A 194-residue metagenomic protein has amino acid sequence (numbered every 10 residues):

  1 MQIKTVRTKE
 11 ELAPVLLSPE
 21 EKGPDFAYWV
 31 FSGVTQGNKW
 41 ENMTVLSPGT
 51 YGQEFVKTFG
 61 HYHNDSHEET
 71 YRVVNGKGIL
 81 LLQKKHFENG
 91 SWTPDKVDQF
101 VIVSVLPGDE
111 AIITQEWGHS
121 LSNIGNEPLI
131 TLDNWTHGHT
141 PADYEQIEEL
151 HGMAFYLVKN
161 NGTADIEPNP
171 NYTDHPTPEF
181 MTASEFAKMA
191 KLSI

Functional and structural regions predicted by a protein language model:
M1-S104, I124-I194: Active-site region of the double-stranded beta-helix
S104-N126: Conserved metal-binding segment of the jelly-roll/cupin
